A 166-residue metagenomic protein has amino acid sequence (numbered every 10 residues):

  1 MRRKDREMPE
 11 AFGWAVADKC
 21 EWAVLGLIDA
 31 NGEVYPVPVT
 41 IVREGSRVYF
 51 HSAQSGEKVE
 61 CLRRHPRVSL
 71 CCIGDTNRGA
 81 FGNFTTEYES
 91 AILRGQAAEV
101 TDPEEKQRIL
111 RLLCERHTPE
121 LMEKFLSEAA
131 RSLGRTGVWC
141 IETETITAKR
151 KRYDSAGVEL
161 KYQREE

Functional and structural regions predicted by a protein language model:
M1-V24: Short, basic/aromatic recognition patches
R2-E7, D75-N77, F81-E166: Charged, gly/pro-rich active-site loop segments
D5, W14, E57-E60, L70: Anion-coordinating catalytic cores for phosphoryl-, nucleotidyl-, and glycosidic chemistry
E10, S55-G56: Structural motif corresponding to alpha-helix initiation and N-cap regions
D18-C20, V34-P36, R43-G45, R63-R67 (+2 more regions): Short connector loops at helix/strand junctions that flank enzyme active sites, especially segments positioning acidic
C20-Q54, L70-C71, F81: Short beta-strand segments
E44-G45, E57-E60, R78-G79, G157-V158: A short local loop/turn or secondary-structure capping micro-motif enriched for an aromatic residue
C61-C71, R108-L113: Conserved long hydrophobic alpha-helices within structured protein cores
